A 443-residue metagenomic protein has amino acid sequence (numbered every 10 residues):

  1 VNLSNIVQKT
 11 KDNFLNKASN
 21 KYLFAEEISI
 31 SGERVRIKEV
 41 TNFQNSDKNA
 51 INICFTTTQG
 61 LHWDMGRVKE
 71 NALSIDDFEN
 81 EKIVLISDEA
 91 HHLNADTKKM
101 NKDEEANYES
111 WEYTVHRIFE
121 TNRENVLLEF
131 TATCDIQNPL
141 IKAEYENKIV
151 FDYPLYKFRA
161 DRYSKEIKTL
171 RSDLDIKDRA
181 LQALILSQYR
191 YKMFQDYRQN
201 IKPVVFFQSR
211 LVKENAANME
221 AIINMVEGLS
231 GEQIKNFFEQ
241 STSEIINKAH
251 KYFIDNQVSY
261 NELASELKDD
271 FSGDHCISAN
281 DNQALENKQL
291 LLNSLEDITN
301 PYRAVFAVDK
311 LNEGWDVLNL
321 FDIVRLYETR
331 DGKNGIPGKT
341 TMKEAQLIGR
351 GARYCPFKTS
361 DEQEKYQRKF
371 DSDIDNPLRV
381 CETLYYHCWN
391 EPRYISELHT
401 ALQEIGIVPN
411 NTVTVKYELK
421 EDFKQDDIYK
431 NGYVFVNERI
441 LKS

Functional and structural regions predicted by a protein language model:
V1-Q8: Conserved SF1/SF2 helicase motif Ia
N2, T131-A132, D309: Conserved H-loop
Q8-D12, N16-T41, N49-V84, H92-F130 (+4 more regions): Helicase-associated low-complexity regulatory tails and linkers flanking the ATPase motor
